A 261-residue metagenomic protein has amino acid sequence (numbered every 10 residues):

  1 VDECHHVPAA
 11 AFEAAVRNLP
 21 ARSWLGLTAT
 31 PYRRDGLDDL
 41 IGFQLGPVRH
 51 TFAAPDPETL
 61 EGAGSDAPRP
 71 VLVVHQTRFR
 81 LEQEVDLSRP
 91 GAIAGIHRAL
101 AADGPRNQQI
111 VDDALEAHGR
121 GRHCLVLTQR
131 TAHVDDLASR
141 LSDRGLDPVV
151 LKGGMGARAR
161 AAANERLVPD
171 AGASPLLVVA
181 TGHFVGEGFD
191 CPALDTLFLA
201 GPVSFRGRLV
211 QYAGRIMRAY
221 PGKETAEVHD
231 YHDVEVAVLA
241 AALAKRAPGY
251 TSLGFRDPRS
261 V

Functional and structural regions predicted by a protein language model:
E3-H5, H183-V185, G201-V203, I216: Conserved Walker B
H5-V73, Y250: Post-DEXD/H (motif II) to motif III coupling segment of the RecA-like Helicase ATP-binding lobe
V16-A21, P192, A219-K223: Short, conserved loop/helix-junction motifs that constitute active-site signature segments in enzyme catalytic cores
D39, V178-A180, E187-P202, Q211 (+1 more regions): A short beta-strand element within the Helicase C-terminal
V85-Q129, D135-R140: Conserved interdomain hinge at the start of the Helicase C-terminal
L125, D135-D136, L146-G186: Conserved helicase ATPase core of P-loop NTP-dependent helicases/translocases
R215-A247: Conserved segment of the helicase C-terminal RecA-like domain
A242-V261: Long, hydrophobic alpha-helical segments
